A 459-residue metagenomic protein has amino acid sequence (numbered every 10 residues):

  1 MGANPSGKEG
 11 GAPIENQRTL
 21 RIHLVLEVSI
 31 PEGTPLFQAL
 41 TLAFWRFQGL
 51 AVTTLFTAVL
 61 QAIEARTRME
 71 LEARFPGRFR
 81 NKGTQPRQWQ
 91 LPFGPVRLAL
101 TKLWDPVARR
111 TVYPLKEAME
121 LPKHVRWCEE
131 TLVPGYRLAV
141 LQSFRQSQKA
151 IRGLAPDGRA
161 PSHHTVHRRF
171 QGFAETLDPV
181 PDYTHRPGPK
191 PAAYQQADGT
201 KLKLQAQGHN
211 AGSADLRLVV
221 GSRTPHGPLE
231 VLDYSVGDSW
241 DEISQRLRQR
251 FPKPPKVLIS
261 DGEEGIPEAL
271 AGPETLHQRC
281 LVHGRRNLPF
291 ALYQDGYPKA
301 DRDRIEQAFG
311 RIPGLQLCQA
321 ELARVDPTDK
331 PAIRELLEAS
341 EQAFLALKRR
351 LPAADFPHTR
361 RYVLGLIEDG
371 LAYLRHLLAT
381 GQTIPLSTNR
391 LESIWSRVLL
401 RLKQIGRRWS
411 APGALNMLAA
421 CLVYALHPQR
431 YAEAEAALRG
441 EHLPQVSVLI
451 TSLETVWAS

Functional and structural regions predicted by a protein language model:
G2-A65, K253-T275, I305-S459: Acidic/histidine-rich catalytic cores and adjacent linkers of DNA breakage/strand-transfer/modification proteins
G2-G33, R80-T84, Q88-W89, P95-L132 (+7 more regions): RNase H-like nuclease fold core
T41-L91, L98: An N-terminal, globular interaction/scaffold subdomain
G135-Q142, I384-L386: Short basic-aromatic helix/loop recognition motifs at nucleic-acid and histone-peptide binding interfaces
Q146-D157: DNA-recognition alpha helix
H209-A214, A291-D303: Short, surface-exposed amphipathic charged segments that create phosphate/polyanion-binding patches used for binding
P273-Y297: Inter-helix linker motif
